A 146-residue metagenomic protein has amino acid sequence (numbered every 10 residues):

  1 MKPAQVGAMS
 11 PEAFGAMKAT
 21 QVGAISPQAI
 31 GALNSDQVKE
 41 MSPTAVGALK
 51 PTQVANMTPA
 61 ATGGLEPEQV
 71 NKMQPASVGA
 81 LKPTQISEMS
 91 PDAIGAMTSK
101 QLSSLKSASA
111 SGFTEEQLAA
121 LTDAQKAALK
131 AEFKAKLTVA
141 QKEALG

Functional and structural regions predicted by a protein language model:
M1-G146: General marker for long, soluble alpha-helical cores
